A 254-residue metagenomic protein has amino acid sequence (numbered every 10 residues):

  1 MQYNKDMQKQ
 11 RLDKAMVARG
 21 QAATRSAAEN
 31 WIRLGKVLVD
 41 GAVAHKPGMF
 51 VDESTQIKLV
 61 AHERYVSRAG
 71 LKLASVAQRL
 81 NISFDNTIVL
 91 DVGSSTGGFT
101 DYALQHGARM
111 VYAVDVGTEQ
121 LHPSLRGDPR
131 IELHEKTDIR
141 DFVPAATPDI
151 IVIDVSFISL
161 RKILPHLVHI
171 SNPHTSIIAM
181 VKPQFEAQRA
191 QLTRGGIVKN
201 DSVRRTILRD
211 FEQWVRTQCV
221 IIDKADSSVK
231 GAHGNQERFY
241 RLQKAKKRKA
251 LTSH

Functional and structural regions predicted by a protein language model:
N4-T55, I88: A basic, amphipathic helix-loop patch mediating RNA/tRNA/ribosome contacts
A69-D85: Conserved alpha-helix/loop element of class I SAM-dependent methyltransferases that forms part of the SAM/SAH-binding
D85-S95: Conserved class I S-adenosyl-L-methionine
T96-G107: Conserved SAM-binding loop of SAM-dependent methyltransferases across substrates and taxa, primarily the Class I
Y112-K162: S-adenosyl-L-methionine
R161-S176: A short glycine-rich, Lys/Arg-flanked "PGG" loop and its adjoining helix->strand segment in the class I
H174-P183, A187-Q188: Conserved beta-strand signature within the Rossmann-like core of class I S-adenosyl-L-methionine
V229-H254: Core SAM-dependent methyltransferase catalytic element
